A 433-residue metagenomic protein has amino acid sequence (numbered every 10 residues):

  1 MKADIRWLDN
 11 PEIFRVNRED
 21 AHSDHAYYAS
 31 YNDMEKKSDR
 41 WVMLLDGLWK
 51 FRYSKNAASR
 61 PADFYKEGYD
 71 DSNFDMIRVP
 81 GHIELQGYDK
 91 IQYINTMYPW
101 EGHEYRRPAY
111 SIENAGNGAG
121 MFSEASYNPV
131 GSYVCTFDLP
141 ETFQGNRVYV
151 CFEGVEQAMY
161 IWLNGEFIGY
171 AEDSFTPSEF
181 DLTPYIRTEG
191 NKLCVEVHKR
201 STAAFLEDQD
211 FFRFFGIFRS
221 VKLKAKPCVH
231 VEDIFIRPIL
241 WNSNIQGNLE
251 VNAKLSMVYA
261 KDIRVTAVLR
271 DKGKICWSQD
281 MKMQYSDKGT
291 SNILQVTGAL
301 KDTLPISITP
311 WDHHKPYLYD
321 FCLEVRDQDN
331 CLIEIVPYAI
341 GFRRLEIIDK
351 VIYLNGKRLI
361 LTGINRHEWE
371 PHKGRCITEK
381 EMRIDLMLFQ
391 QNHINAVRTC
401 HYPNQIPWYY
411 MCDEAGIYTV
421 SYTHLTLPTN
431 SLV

Functional and structural regions predicted by a protein language model:
K2-H22, Y31-K36, K50-S54, H82-Q86 (+7 more regions): Accessory beta-strand-rich segments of carbohydrate-active enzymes
L85-L139, F143-C151, Q157-W162, C228 (+2 more regions): Active-site-adjacent substrate/metal-binding segments within catalytic domains of carbohydrate-active enzymes
G145-N146, I186-G190, D302-L318: Short glycine/proline/serine/threonine-rich loop/turn segments at secondary-structure transition edges
L163, G247-Q284: Beta-strand-rich binding/interaction modules
G165, V221, Y319, G356 (+1 more regions): Conserved, mostly hydrophobic/aromatic
C194-E196, D320-E324: Extracellular recognition modules
C228-V258: Surface beta-strand/loop "capping" patches
T423-T429: Conserved small/polar residues in nucleotide/adenosyl-binding loops
